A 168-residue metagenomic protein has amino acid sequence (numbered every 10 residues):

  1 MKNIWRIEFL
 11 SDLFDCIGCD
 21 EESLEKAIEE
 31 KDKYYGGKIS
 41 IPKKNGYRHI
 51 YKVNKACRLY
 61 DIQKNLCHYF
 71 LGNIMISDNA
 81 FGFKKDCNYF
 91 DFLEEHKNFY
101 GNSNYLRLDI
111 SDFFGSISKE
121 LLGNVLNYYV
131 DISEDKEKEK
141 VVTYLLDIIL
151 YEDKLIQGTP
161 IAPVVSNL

Functional and structural regions predicted by a protein language model:
M1-N45: Non-catalytic, polymerase-adjacent accessory regions of viral genome-replication enzymes
L10-L13, Y47-Y51, C57-R58, S133-E137: Extracytoplasmic glycan-interaction modules
S11, Y60-K64, E120, T143: Non-catalytic, well-ordered alpha-helical scaffold segments
C16, D20-E21, Y69-F70, I74-S77 (+1 more regions): N-terminal low-complexity, intrinsically disordered segments
A27, N98-L168: Conserved polymerase palm-domain catalytic core
I39-Q63, D147-N167: Short, conserved non-catalytic motifs in the polymerase core
R58-R107, P163-N167: Active-site-proximal segment of RNA-dependent polymerases
